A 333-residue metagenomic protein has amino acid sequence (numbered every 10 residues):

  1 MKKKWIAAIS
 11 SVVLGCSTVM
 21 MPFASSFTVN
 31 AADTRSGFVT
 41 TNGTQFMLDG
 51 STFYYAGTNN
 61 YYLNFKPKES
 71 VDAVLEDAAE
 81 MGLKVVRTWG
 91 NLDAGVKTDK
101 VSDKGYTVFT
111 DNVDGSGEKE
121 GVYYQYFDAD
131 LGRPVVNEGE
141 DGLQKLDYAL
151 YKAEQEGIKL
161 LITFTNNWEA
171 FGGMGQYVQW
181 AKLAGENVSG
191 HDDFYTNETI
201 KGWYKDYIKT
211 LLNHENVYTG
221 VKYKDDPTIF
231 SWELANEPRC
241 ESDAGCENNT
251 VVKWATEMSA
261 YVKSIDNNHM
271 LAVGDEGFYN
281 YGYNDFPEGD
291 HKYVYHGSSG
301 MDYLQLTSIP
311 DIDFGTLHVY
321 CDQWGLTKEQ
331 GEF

Functional and structural regions predicted by a protein language model:
M1, A7, A32-T34, S51: A generic structural signal for short, non-catalytic loop/turn and secondary-structure boundary residues
K3-K4, K263: A general lysine-centric signal
K4-T18: Sec-dependent N-terminal signal peptides
A8-I9, S25, A32, G185: Intrinsic disorder/low-complexity segments
C16-D33: Sec-dependent signal peptide cleavage junction
R35-F333: Active-site mouth of glycoside hydrolases
